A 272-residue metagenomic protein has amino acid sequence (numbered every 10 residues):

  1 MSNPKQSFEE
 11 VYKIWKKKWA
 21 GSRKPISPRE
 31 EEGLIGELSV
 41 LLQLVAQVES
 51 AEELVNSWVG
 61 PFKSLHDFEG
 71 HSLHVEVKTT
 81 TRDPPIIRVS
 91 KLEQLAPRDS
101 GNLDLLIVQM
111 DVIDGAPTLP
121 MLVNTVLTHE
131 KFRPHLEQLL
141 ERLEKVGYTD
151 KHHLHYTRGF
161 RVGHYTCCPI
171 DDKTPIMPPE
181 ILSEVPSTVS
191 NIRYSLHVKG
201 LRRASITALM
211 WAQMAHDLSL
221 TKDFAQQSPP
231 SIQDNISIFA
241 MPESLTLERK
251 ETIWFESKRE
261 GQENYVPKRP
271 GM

Functional and structural regions predicted by a protein language model:
M1-K63, T80-M272: Nucleic-acid endonuclease domains
L44, F68-T81: Conserved catalytic cores of phosphodiester-cleaving nucleases, focusing on short active-site segments
